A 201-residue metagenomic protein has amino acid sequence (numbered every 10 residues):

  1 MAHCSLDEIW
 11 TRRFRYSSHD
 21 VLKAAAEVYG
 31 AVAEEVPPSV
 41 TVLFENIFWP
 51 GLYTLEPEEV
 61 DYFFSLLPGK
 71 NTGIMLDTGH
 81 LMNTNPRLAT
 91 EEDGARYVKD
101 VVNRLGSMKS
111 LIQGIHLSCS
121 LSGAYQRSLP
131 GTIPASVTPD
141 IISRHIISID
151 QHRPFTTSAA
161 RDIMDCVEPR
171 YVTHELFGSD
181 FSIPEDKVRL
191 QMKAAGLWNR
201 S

Functional and structural regions predicted by a protein language model:
M1-G73: Active-site acidic/histidine proton-transfer and metal-coordination neighborhood in alpha/beta enzyme cores
D7, L81-M82: Short, active-site-adjacent cap segments at secondary-structure transitions
G69-L76, M82-S201: Histidine-acidic metal/acid-base catalytic patches
